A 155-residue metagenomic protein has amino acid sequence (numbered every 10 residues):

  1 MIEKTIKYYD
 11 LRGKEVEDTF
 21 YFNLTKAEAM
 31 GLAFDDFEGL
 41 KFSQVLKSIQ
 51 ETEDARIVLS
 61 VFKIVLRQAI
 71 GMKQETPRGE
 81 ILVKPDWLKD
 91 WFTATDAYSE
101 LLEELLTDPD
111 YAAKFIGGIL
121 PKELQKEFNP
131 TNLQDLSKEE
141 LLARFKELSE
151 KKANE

Functional and structural regions predicted by a protein language model:
M1-T52: Short N-terminal mixed-charge amphipathic segments
F20-F22, F34-F37, F42, F62 (+4 more regions): Phenylalanine-focused residue identity feature
K41-K73: Compositionally biased, intrinsically disordered linkers/stalks adjacent to structured regions
E75-E155: C-terminal charged interaction modules
